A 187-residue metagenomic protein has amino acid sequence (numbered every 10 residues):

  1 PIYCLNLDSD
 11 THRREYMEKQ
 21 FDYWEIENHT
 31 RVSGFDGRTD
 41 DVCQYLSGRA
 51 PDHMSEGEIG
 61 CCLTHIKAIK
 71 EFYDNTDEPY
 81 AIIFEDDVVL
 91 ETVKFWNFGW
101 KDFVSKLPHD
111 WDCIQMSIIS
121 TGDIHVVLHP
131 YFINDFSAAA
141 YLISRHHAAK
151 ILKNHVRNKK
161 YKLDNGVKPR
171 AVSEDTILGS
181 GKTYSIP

Functional and structural regions predicted by a protein language model:
P1-F84, V88-P187: An acidic/histidine-cluster motif and surrounding catalytic segment that typifies divalent-metal-assisted enzyme active
